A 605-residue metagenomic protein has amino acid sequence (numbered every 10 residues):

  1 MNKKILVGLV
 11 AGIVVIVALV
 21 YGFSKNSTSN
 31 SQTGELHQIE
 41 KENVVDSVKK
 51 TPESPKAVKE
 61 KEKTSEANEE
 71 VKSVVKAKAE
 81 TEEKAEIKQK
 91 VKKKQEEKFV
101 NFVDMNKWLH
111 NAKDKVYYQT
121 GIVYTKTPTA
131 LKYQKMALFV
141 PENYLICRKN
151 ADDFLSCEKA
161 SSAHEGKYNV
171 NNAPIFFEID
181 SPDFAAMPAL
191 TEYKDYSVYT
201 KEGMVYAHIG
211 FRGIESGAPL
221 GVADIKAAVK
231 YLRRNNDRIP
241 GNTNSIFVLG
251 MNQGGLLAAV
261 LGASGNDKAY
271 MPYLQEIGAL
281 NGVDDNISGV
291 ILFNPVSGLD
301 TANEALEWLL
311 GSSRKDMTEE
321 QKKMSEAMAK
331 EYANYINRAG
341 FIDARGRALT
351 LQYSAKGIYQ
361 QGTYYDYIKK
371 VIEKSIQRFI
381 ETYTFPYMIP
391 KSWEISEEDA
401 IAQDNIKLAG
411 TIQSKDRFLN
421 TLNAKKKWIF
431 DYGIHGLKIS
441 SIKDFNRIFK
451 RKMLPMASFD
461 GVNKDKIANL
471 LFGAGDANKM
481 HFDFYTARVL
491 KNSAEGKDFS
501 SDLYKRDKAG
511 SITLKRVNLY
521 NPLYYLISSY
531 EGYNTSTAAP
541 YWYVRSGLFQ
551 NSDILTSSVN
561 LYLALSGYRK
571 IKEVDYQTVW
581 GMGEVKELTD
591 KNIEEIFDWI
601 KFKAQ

Functional and structural regions predicted by a protein language model:
K84, K88-K167: Catalytic-loop region of hydrolases
V170-S181: Short beta-strand element of the alpha/beta-hydrolase
L190-V205: Short amphipathic alpha-helix adjacent to the substrate-entry channel of hydrolases
K201-E215: Conserved alpha/beta-hydrolase
G217-R238: Alpha/beta-hydrolase active-site loop
R234-L309: Primarily recognizes the serine-hydrolase "nucleophile elbow" in alpha/beta-hydrolase and SGNH/GDSL folds
F293, T301-F459: Non-catalytic, alpha-helical, charged scaffold/linker segments that couple or flank catalytic or architectural cores
D399-A604: C-terminal subdomain of alpha/beta-hydrolase-fold enzymes, centered on the catalytic histidine and its supporting
